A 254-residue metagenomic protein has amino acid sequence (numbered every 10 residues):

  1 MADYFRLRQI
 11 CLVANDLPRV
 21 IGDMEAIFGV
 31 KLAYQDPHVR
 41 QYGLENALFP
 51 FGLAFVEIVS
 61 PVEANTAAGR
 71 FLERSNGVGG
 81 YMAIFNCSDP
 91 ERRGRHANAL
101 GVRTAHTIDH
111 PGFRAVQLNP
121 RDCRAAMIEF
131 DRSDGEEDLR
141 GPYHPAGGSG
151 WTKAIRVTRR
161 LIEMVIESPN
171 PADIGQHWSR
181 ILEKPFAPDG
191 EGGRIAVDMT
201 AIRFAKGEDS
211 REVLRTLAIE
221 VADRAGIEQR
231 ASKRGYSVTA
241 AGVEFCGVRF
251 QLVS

Functional and structural regions predicted by a protein language model:
M1-N65: An N-terminus-focused feature that recognizes amino-terminal "leader" regions
A2, I10, I27, F71 (+5 more regions): A generic structural signal for ordered alpha-helices
R6-L7, C11-A14, A146-G190, T200: Surface-exposed interaction/gating patches
R6-N15, A47-G52, G69-R93, L118 (+2 more regions): Vicinal oxygen chelate
R8, R40-F49, R124-F130, S179-E183: Short charge-dense sequence patches
P18-V39, G43, A67, S75-G77 (+5 more regions): Extended intrinsically disordered, low-complexity coil regions enriched in Ser, Thr, Gly, Ala and often Pro
L48, E57, G94-E163, R194-S210 (+1 more regions): Vicinal oxygen chelate
S60-V62, I84-D89, G101: Generic hydrophobic/packing signal
